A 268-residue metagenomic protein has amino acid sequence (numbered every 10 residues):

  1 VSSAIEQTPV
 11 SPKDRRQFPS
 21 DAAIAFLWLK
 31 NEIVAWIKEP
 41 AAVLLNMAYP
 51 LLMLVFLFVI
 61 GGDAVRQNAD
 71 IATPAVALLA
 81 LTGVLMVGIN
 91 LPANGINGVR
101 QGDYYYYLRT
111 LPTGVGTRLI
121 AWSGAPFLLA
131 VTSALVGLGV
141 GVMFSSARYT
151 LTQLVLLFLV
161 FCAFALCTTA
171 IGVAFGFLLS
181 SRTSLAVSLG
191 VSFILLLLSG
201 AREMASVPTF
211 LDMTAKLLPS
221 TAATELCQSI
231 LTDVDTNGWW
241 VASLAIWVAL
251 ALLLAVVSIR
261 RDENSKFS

Functional and structural regions predicted by a protein language model:
V1-N31: Short, Lys/Arg-rich, polar N-terminal cytosolic tail immediately upstream of the first transmembrane signal-anchor
S3, A22-W28, A201-V241: Short hydrophobic, aromatic-rich alpha-helical segments embedded in or entering the lipid bilayer of multi-pass
Q17-F18, I24, K30-G102, S146 (+3 more regions): Transmembrane helix-boundary elements of multi-pass transport/secretion proteins, especially ABC-type permease modules
F58, G62-D63, G98, Y107 (+8 more regions): Transmembrane helix-loop junction
V59, D63, L178-L217: Transmembrane helix segments
A75-V84, L156-A174, G190-L198: Small-residue-enriched core segments of transmembrane alpha-helices in multipass membrane transport and channel
N94-F127: Helix-loop-helix units of permease transmembrane domains in multi-pass membrane transporters, especially ABC
V115-A186, V234-V256: Alpha-helical transmembrane segments and their short interhelical loops
